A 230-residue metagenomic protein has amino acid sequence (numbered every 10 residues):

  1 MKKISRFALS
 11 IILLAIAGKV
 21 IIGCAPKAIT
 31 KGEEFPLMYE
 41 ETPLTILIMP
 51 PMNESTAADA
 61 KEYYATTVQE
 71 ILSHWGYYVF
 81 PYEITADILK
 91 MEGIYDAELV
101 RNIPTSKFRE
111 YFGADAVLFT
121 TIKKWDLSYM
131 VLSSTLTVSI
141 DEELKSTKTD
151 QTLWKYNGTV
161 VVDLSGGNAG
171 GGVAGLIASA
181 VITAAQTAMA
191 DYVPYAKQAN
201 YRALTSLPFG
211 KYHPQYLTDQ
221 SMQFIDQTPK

Functional and structural regions predicted by a protein language model:
M1-A25: Sec-dependent bacterial lipoprotein signal peptides
K2, G32-F35, I103-S106: A generic local structural motif
C24-L44, T147-K230: C-terminal/domain-edge helix-coil "capping" segments
P43, S55-F119, Q151, K155 (+2 more regions): N-terminal segment of the mature soluble domain
I46-M52: Conserved H-X4-D acyltransferase segment
I48, L72, T120, E142 (+2 more regions): Buried hydrophobic packing residues in well-ordered domains
N53-T56, T85-I88, K123-S128, V160-D163: Solvent-exposed loop/turn segments at secondary-structure junctions within structured extracellular/periplasmic domains
A97-L153, D163-G171, G175, T218-K230: Surface-exposed short loop/turn segments
